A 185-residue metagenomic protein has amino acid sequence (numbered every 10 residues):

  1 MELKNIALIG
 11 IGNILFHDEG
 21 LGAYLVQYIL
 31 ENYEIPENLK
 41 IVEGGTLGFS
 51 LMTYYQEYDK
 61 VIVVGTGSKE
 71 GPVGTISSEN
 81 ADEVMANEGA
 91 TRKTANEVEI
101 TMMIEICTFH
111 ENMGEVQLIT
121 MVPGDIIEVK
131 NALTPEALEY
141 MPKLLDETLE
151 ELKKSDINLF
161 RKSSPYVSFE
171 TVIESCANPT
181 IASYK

Functional and structural regions predicted by a protein language model:
M1-K4, S183-K185: Short, Lys/Arg-enriched, disordered terminal segments
K4-I9, I14-H17, L21-E83: Nucleotide and nucleotide-moiety/phosphate-recognizing core
I11-L15, G89-T91, K130-N131: A short glycine/serine-rich beta->alpha loop
G22, N96, A137: Short, conserved glycine- and acidic-residue-centered signature motifs in active-site or ligand-binding loops
A23, Q27, F49, V98-E105 (+1 more regions): Short, contiguous clusters of charged residues that form electrostatic/catalytic patches at enzyme active sites, used
I41-G44, I100, M141: A conditional alpha-helix N-cap/helix-loop micro-motif detector
T66-V116: Helix-loop-strand module that forms the ligand-binding subsite of alpha/beta enzymes
M102-K185: Phosphate-binding/catalytic loops
